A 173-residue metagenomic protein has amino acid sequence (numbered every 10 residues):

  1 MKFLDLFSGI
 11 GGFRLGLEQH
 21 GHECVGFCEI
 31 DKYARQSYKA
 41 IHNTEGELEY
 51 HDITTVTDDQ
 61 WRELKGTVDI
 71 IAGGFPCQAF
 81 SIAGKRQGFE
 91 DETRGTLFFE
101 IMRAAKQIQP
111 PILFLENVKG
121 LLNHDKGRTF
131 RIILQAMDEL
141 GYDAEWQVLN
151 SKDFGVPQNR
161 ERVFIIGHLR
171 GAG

Functional and structural regions predicted by a protein language model:
M1-E47: Conserved S-adenosyl-L-methionine
L4, C24, G46-E47, V68-D69 (+2 more regions): The start of beta-strands in P-loop NTPase/AAA+ ATPase cores
L4, C28, H51, G73 (+1 more regions): Active-site flanking residues adjacent to catalytic metal/cofactor-binding acidic residues
I10, F75-P76: Active-site glycine-rich loops that stabilize anionic/oxyanionic intermediates across multiple enzyme folds
I30-K32, P76, V118: Flexible loop residues that form catalytic and substrate-binding hotspots at small-molecule/glycan-binding clefts
K39-G74: Short, structured active-site "lid" loops
V56-V68, Q78-G173: Class I S-adenosyl-L-methionine
